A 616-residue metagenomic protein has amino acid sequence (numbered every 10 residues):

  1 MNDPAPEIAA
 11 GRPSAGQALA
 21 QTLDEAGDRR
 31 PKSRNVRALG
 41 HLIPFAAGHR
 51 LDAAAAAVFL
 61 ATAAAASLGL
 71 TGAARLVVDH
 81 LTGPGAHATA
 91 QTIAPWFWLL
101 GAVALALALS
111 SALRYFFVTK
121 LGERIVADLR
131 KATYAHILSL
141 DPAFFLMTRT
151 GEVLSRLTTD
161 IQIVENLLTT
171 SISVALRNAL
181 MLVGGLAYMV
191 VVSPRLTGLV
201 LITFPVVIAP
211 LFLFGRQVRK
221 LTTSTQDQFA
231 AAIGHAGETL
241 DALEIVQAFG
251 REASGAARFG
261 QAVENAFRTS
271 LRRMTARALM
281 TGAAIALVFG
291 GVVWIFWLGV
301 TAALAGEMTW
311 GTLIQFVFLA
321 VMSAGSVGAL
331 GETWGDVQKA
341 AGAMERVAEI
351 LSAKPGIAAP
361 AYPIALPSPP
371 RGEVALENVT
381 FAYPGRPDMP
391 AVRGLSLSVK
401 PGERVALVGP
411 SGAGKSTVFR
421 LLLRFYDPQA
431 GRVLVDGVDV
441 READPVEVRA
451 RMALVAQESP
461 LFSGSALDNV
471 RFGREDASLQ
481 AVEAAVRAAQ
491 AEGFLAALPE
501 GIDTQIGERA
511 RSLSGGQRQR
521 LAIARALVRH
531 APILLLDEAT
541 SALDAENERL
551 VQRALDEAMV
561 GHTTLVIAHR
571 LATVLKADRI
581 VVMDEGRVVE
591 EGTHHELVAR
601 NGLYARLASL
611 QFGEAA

Functional and structural regions predicted by a protein language model:
M1-S67, T82-L100, R114-V118, G122 (+7 more regions): Membrane-integrated ABC transporters
R29, R34-A38, A46, R114 (+3 more regions): Juxtamembrane loop-to-helix connectors within ABC transporter transmembrane domains
I43, G48, P142-A143, T159-L168 (+9 more regions): An intracellular "coupling" helix at the cytosolic face of ABC transporter transmembrane type-1 domains
G48, D52-T62, T170-T225, W294-M308 (+1 more regions): Transmembrane helices of ABC transporter permease
A53-S110, V190-R195, G290-V293, W297 (+1 more regions): Transmembrane helix-loop-helix hairpins at lipid-water interfaces of multipass membrane proteins, especially the type-1
G69, V103-G122, S173-L180, L199-D227 (+4 more regions): Alpha-helical transmembrane segments of multi-pass membrane proteins
P84, Y188-I202, R272, A276-E345 (+1 more regions): Helix-loop-helix
P367-A616: ABC-type nucleotide-binding domain
